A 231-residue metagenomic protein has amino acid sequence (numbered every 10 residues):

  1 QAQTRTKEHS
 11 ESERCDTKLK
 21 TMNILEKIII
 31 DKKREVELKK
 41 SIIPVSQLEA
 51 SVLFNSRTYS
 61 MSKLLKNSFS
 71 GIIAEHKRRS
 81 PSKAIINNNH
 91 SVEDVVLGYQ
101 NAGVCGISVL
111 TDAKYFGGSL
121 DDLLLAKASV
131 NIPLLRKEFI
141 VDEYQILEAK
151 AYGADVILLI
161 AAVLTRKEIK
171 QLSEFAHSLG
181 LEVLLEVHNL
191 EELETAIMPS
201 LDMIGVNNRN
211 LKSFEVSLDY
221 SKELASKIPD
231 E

Functional and structural regions predicted by a protein language model:
Q1-Q3, H9: Low-complexity, intrinsically disordered or signal/transmembrane-proximal segments
L19-L134, V141-Y144, F175-M203, K212-S221: Conserved N-terminal beta1-alpha1 strand-loop-helix module at the mouth
K20, I228-E231: Short, intrinsically disordered, charge-balanced linker/junction segments flanking boundaries in proteins
E148-E168, V206-S213: Glycine-rich phosphate-binding active-site loops on the catalytic face of alpha/beta enzymes
A149, A176, I228: Short hydrophobic alpha-helical segments of the AMP-binding
L164-G180: Solvent-exposed, charged amphipathic helical/linker segments at domain boundaries
E223-K227: C-terminal helical cap(s) of enzyme catalytic domains, especially alpha/beta-barrels
